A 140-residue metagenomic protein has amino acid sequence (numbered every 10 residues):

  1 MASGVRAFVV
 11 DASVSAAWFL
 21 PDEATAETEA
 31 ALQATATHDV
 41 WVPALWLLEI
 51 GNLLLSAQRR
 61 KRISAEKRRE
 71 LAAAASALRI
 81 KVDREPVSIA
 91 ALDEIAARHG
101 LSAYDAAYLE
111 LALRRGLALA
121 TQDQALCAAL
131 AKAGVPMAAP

Functional and structural regions predicted by a protein language model:
M1-A7, L109-P140: Acidic, PIN/NYN-like endoribonuclease modules and their adjacent C-terminal/linker elements
M1-L45, A57-R69, A125: Short, well-structured N-terminal submotif of metal-dependent ribonuclease cores
S3, A77-Q122: Active-site neighborhoods of divalent-metal-dependent phosphate/nucleic-acid chemistry enzymes
V10, A34, A75-S76, R84-V87 (+2 more regions): Long, hydrophilic "mature protein body" segments
A16-A17, N52, D93, E110-L113 (+1 more regions): A cross-family signal for key residues in well-ordered alpha-helices that form functional helical elements
E27, E49, A91, A128-A129: Phosphate- and divalent-cation-binding pockets in alpha/beta enzyme and binding domains that engage nucleotide-derived
G51-R79, A91: Active-site-proximal, substrate-binding regions of enzyme catalytic domains and RNA-binding/basic surfaces
R62-I63, L101, V135: Helix N-cap/coil-helix junction residues
